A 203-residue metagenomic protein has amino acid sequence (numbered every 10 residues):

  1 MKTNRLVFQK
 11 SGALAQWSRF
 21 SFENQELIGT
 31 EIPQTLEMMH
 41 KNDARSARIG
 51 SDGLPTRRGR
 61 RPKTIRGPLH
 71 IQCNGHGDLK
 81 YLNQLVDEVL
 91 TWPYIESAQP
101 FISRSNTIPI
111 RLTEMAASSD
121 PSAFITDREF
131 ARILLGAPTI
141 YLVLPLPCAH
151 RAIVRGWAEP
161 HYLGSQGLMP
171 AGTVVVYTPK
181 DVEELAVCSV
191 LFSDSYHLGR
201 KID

Functional and structural regions predicted by a protein language model:
M1-S103: Charge-rich, low-complexity N-terminal segments
L85-P93, A152, S195-I202: Hydrophobic, Leu/Ile/Phe/Ala-enriched alpha-helical segments that form helix-helix packing faces
I102-T107, P121: Active-site-proximal segments of catalytic enzyme domains that coordinate small-molecule cofactors or metal ions
I110-Y162: Short, conserved beta-strand/beta-arch hydrophobic-aromatic motifs that form part of recognition grooves or interface
G164-D203: Well-ordered alpha/beta subsegment
